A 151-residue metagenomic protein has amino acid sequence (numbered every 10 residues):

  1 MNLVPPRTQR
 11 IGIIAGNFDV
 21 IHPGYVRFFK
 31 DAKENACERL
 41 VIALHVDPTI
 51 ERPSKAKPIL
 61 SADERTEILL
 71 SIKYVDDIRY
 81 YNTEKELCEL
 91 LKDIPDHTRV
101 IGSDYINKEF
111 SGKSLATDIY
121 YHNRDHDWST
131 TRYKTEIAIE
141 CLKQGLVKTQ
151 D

Functional and structural regions predicted by a protein language model:
M1-D151: Nucleotidyltransferase catalytic core that binds NTPs
